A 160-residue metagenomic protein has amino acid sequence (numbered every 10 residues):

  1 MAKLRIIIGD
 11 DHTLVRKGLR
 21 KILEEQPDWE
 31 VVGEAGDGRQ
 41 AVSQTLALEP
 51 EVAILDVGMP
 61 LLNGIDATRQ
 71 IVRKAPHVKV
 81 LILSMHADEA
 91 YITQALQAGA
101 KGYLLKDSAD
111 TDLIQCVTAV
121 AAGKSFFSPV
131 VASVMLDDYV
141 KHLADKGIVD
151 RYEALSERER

Functional and structural regions predicted by a protein language model:
K3-V15, L19-L23, L155: Conserved acidic segment of CheY-like receiver
G9-D10, A35, A53: Conserved sequence signature across two-component system core domains
D10, D56, S84: Active-site residues of response regulator receiver
D28-G36, Q44: Short hydrophobic/Thr-rich beta-strand motif most characteristic of the beta2 strand and flanking loop of CheY-like
D37-Q40, L61-D66: Acidic catalytic/metal-coordinating carboxylates
S43, I65-H77: Short amphipathic alpha-helix used as the core "switch/output" element in two-component signaling
E51-A53, V57-G58: The short loop immediately C-terminal to the conserved phospho-acceptor aspartate in CheY-like receiver
A90-Q97, K101-E157: Short, flexible helix-to-coil linker/hinge segments that flank and couple to helix-turn-helix
